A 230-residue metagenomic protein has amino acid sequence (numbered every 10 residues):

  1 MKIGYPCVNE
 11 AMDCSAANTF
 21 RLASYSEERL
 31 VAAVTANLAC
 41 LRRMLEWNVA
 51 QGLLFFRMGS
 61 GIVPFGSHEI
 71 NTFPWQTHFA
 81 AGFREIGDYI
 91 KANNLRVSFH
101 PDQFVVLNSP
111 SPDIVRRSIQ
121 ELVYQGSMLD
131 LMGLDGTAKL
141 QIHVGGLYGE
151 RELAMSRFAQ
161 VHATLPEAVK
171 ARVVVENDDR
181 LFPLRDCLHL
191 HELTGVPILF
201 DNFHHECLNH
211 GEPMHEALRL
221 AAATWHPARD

Functional and structural regions predicted by a protein language model:
M1-R96, Q103-I119, V123-L134, K139 (+6 more regions): Alpha/beta catalytic barrel-like cores
H100, D201: Conserved, mostly hydrophobic/aromatic
P101, I142-V144, V175-N177: Short glycine-centered, acidic/aromatic-flanked micro-motifs in structured strand/loop junctions that mark active-site
K139-A154: Glycine-rich phosphate-binding "P-loop"
E152, V175-L181: Domain-core and long-helix interface of multi-subunit machines
L153-S156, R185: Generic recognition of short, well-ordered alpha-helical segments
F203-H205: Non-globular scaffolding segments
